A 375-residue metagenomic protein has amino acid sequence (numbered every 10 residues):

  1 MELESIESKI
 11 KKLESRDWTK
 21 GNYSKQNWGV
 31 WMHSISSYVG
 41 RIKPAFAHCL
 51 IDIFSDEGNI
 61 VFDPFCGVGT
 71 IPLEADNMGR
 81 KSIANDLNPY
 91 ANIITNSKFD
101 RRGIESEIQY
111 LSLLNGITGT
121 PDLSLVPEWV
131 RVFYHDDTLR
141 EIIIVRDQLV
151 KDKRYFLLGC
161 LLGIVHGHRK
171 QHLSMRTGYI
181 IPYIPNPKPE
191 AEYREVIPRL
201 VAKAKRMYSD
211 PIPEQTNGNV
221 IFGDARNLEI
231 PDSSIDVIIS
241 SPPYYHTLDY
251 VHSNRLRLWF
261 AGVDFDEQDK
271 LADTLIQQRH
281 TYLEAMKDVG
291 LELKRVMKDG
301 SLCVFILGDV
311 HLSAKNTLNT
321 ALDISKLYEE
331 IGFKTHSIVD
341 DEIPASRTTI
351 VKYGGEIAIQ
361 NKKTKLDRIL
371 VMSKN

Functional and structural regions predicted by a protein language model:
M1-E57: S-adenosyl-L-methionine
A47, N59-M78, S82-P89, T95 (+3 more regions): Conserved proline-anchored active-site loop of SAM-dependent methyltransferases that bridges a beta-strand
I60, S301-V304: Short glycine-centered segments of the SAM/dcSAM-binding site in methyltransferase folds
P89-D152, G262-A272: Conserved phosphoryl-transfer catalytic core
L139-S240, Y245-L248: SAM-dependent nucleic-acid methyltransferase catalytic core
V237, P243-M297, S301: SAM-dependent methyltransferase catalytic-core segment centered on the flexible catalytic loop and adjoining short
A261-V263, N316-D340: Conserved Class I S-adenosyl-L-methionine
S325, F333-N375: Class I S-adenosyl-L-methionine
